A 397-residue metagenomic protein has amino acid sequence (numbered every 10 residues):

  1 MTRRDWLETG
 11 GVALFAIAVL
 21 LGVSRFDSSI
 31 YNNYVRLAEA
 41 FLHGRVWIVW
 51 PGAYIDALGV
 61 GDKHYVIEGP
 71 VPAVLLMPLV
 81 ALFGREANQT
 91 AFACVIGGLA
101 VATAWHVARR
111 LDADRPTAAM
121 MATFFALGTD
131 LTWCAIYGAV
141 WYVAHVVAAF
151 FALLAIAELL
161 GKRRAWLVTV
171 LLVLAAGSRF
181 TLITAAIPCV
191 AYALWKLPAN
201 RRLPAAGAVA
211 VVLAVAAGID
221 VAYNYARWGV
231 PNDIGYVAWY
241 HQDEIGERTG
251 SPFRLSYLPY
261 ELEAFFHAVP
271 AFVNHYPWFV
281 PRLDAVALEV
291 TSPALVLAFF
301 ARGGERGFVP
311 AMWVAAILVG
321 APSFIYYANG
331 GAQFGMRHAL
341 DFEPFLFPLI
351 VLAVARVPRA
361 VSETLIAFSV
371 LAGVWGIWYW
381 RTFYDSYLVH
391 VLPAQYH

Functional and structural regions predicted by a protein language model:
M1-H397: Membrane-proximal envelope and lipid/glycan-remodeling enzymes
